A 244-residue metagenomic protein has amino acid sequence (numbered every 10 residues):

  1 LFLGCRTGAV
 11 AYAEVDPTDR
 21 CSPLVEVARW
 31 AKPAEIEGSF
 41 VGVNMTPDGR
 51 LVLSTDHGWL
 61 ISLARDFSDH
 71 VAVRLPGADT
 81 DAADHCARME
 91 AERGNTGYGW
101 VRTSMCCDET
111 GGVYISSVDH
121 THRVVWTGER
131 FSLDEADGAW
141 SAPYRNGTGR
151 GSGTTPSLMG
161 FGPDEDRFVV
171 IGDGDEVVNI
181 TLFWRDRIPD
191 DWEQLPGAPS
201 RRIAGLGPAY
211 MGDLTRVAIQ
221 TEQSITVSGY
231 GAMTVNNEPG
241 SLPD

Functional and structural regions predicted by a protein language model:
L1, P33-D48, A82-C107, R150-L158 (+1 more regions): Repeated scaffold domains used in trafficking and secretory/extracellular systems, primarily beta-propellers
L1-C5, D48-T55, I61, G111-S116 (+5 more regions): Short beta-strand elements that form the blades of beta-propeller/WD-repeat-like and other beta-sheet-rich scaffold
F2-A13, V25-A64, A72-V73, G99-C106 (+1 more regions): Mobile, glycine-rich extracellular loop/lid and propeptide segments that shape or gate substrate/ligand access
C5-P17, H57-D66, V118-T127, E176-R185 (+1 more regions): Structural motif
G8, D16-D19, M45-L51, G58 (+1 more regions): Elongated scaffolding segments in large macromolecular assemblies, built predominantly from amphipathic alpha-helices
S22-E35, D69-T96, G138-N146, A204-T215: A short beta-strand motif characteristic of beta-propeller blades
G49, H57, F67, D79 (+5 more regions): Intrinsic-disorder/low-complexity loop/linker signature
M105-R216: Long, internal scaffold/assembly segments composed of regular secondary structure
